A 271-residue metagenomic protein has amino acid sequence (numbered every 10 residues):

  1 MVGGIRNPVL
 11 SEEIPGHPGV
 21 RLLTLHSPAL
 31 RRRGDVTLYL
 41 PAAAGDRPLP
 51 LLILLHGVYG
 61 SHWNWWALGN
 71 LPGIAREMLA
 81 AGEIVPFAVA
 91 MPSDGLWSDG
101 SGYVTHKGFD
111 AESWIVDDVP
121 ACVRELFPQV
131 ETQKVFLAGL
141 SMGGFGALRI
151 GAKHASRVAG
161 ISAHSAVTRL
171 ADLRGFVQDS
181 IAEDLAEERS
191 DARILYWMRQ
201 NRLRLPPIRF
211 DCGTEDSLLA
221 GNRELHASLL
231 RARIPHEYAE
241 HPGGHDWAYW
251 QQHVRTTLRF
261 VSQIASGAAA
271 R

Functional and structural regions predicted by a protein language model:
M1-R271: Non-catalytic cap/lid and distal C-terminal segments of serine-dependent acyl enzymes
